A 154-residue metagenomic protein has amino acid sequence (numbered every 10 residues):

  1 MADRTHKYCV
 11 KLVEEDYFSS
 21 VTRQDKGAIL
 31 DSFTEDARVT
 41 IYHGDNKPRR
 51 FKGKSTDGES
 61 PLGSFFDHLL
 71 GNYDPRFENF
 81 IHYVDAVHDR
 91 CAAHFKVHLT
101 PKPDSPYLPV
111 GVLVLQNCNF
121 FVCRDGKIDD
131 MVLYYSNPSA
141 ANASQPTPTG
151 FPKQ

Functional and structural regions predicted by a protein language model:
M1-E35, T149-Q154: Short, low-complexity N-terminal intrinsically disordered segments enriched in polar/charged residues
R4-T5, D67-Q154: A beta-strand edge to alpha-helix "cap/lid" segment located at domain peripheries
K7, K26-D89: A solvent-exposed, acidic/Ser-Thr-rich amphipathic alpha-helical stretch
E14-Y17, V21, F33, L62 (+3 more regions): Hydrophobic alpha-helical core bundles mediating ligand binding, dimerization, or RNAP-core interactions
Y17, I29-L30, A37, D57 (+4 more regions): Hydrophobic pocket/interface hotspot
